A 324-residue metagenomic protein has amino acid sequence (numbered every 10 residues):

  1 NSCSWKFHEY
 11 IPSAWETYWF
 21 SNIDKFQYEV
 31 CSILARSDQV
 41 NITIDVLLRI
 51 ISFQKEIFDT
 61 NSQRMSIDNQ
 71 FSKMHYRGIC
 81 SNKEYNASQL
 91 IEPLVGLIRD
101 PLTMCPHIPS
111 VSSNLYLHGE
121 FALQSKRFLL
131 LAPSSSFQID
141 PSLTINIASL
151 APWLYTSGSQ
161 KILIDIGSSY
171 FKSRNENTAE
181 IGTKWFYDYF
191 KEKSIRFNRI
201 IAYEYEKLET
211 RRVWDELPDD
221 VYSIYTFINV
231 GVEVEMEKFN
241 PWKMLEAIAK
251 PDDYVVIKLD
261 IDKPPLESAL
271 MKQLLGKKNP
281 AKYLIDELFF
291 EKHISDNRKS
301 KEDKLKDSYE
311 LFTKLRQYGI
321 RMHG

Functional and structural regions predicted by a protein language model:
N1-M244, I294: SAM cofactor-binding core of SAM-dependent methyltransferases, primarily the Rossmann-like beta-alpha-beta module
S149-W153, F227-K278: Short internal loop-to-helix segment that lines adenine-nucleotide cofactor pockets
S157-S159, R196, K250-D253, L284: Residue-level preference for short coil/turn positions at secondary-structure junctions
I162, Y254-V256, E287: Structural motif
I200-E204, I257-L259, L288-E291: Extended hydrophobic secondary-structure segments that form protein cores and membrane-embedded regions
D219-Y222, A247, G276-K278, Y309: Short, low-complexity, polar/charged sequence segments that are solvent-exposed and flexible
K263-G324: Conserved acidic-Pro-Pro-aromatic motif
